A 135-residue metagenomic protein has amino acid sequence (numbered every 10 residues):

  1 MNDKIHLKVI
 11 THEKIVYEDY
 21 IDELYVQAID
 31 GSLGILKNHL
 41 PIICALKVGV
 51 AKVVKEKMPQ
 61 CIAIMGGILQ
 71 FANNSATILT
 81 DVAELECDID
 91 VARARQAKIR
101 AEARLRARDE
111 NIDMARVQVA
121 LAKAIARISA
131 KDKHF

Functional and structural regions predicted by a protein language model:
M1-H6, F135: Short, charged, intrinsically disordered terminal tails
H6-R100: Compact, glycine-rich, soluble single-domain proteins
A83-F135: Acidic/glycine-rich phosphate/pyrophosphate-binding loops and surrounding catalytic core that coordinate Mg2+
